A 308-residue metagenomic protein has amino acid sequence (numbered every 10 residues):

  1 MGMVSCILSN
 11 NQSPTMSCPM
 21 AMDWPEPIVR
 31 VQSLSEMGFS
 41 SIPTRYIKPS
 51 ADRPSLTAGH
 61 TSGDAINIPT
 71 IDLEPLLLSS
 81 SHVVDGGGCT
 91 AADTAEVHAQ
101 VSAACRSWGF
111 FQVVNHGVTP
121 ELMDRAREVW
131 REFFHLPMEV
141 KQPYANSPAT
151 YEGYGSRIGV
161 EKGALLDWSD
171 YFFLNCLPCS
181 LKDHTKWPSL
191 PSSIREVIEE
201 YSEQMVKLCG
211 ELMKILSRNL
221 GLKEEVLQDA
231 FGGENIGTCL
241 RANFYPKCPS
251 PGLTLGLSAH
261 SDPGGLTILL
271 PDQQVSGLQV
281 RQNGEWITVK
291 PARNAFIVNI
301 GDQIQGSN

Functional and structural regions predicted by a protein language model:
M1-N308: Peripheral, non-catalytic segments flanking oxidoreductase cores
